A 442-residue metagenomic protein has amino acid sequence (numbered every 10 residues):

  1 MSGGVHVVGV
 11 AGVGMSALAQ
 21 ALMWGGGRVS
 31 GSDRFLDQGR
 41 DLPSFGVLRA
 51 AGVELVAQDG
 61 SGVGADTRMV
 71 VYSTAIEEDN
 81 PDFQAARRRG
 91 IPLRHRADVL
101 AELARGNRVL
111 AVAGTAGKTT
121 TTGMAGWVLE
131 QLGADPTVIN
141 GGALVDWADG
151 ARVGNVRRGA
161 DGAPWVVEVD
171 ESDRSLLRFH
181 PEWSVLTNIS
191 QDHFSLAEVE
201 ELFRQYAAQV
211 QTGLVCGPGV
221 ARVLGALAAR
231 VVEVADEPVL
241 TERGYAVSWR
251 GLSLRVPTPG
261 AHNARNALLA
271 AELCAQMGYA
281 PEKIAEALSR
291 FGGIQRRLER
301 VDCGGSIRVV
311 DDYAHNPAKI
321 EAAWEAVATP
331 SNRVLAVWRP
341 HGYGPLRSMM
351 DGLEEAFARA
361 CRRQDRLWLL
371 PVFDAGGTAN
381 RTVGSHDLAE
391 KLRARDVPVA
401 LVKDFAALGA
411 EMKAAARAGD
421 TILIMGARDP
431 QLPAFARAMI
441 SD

Functional and structural regions predicted by a protein language model:
M1-L55, A65-V70, R88-I91, R204 (+4 more regions): ATP-dependent carboxylate-amine ligase
A21-W24, V63, T74-R230, A271-A275 (+1 more regions): Phosphate-binding loop of NTP-binding sites
G52, N155, W249-S253, G305-S306: Residue-level detection of beta-strand-connecting loop/turn positions
A57-D59, H95-A97, N140, C216-P218 (+3 more regions): Short loop/edge segments at beta-strand edges and connector loops that shape dinucleotide/nucleotide cofactor-binding
G60-A65, V99-L103, E237-E242, A375 (+1 more regions): A short acidic, often aromatic-flanked loop/helix-cap motif at beta-alpha or helix-coil junctions that lines enzyme
V167, Y245-W249, V309-V310: Generic recognition of long tandem-repeat/solenoid scaffolds
E237-S253: Acidic-glycine-rich active-site phosphate/pyrophosphate-binding loop
L254-G260: A short glycine-threonine-serine/GTX helix/turn-capping micro-motif
